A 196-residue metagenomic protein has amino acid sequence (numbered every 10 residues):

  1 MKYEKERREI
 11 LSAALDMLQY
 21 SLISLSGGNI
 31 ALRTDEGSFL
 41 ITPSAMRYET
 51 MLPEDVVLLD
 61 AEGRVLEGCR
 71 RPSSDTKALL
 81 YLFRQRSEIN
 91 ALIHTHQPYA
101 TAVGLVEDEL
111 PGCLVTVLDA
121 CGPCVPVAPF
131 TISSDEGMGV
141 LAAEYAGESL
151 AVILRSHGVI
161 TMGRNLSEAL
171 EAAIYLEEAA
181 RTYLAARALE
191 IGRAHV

Functional and structural regions predicted by a protein language model:
M1-R193: Glycine-rich flexible loops
